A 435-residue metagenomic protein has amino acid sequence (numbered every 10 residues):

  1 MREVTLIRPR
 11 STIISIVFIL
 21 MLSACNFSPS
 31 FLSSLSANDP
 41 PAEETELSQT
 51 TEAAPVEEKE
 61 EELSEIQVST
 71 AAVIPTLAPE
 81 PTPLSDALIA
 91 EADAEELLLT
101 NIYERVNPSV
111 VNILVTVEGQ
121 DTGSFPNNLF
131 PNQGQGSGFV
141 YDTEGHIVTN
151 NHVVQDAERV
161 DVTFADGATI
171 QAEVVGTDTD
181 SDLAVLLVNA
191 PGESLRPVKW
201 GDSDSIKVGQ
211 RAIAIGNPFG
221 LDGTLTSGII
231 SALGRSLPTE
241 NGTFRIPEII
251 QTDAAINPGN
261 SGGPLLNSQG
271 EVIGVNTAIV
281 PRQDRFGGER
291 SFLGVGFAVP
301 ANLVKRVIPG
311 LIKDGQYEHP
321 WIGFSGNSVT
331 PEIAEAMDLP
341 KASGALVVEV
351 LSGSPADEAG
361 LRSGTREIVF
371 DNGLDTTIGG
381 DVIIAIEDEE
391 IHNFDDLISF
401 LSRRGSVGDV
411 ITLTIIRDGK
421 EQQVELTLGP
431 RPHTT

Functional and structural regions predicted by a protein language model:
V4-I13: Bacterial N-terminal signal peptides that target proteins for export
I16-F18: Hydrophobic helical h-region of N-terminal Sec-dependent signal peptides in bacterial secretory/periplasmic proteins
L22-A24: C-terminal motif of bacterial Sec signal peptides marking the signal peptidase cleavage site
F27, F31-E44, E52, E57-S343 (+9 more regions): Serine-dependent protease modules
S352-S363: Eukaryotic tandem repeat interaction scaffolds
L374-T377: Beta-strand-rich non-transmembrane domains
G380: Conserved catalytic motifs of ABC-family nucleotide-binding domains
